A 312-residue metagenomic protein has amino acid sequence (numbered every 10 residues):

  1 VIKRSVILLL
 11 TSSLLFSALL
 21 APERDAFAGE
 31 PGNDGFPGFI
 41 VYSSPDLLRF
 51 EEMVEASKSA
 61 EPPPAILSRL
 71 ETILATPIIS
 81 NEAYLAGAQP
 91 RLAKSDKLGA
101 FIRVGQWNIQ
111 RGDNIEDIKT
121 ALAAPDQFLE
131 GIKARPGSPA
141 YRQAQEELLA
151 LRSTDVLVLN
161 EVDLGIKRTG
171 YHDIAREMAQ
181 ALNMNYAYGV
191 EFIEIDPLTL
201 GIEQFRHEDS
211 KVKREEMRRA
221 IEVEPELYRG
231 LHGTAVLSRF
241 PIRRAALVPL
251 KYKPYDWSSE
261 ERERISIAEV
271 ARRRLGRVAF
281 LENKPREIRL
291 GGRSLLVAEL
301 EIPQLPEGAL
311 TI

Functional and structural regions predicted by a protein language model:
V1-L9: Bacterial N-terminal signal peptides that target proteins for export
R4, L20-L231, V270-R274, L281-E282 (+1 more regions): N-terminal, active-site-proximal structural segment of metallo-dependent hydrolase catalytic domains
L8-A21: Bacterial N-terminal signal peptides
R91-V104, G230-R244, V248, P254-R274 (+1 more regions): Beta-strand-turn-beta hairpins that frame and shape the catalytic cleft of phosphate-ester-processing enzymes
E161-V162, E191, F240, V248-L250: Short, well-ordered beta-to-alpha junction loops that form the rim of enzyme active sites and present histidine/acidic
F205-I221, L247-R264: A short, terminal or domain-edge coil/loop segment
